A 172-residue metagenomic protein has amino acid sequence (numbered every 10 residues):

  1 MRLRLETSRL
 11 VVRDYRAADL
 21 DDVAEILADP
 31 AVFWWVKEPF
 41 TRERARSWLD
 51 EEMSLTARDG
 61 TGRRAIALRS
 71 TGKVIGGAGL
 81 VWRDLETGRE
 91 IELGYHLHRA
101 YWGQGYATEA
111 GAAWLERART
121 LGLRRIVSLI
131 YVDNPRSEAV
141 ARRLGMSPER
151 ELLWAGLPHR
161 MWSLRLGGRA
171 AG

Functional and structural regions predicted by a protein language model:
M1-F33, R63-G172: Acyl-donor (CoA/ACP) binding surface of acyl/acetyltransferases
A31-E51, G62-R64: Conserved GNAT-fold acetyl-CoA-binding loop/helix
L55-D59: Short loop/turn motifs at secondary-structure junctions and domain boundaries
